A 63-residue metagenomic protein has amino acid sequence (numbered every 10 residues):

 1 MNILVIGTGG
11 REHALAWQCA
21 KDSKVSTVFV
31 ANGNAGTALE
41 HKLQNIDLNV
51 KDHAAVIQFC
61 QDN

Functional and structural regions predicted by a protein language model:
M1-N63: ATP-binding N-terminal substructure of ATP-dependent carboxylate-amine bond-forming enzymes
